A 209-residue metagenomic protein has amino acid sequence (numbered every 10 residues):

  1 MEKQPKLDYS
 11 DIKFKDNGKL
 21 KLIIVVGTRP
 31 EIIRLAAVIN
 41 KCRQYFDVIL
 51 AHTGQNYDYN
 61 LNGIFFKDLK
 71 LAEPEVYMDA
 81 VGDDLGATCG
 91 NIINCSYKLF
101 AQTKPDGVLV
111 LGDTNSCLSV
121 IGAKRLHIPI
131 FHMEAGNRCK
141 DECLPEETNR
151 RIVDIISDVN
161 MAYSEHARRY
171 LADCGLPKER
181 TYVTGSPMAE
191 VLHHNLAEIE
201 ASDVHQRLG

Functional and structural regions predicted by a protein language model:
E2-Q55: N-terminal subdomain of nucleotide-sugar transferases
E2-S10, Q55-N60, D79, I156-G209: A nucleotide-sugar donor-handling region in carbohydrate enzymes
D8, I23-V26, E31-V38, F65 (+1 more regions): Active-site and donor-binding regions of nucleotide-sugar-utilizing enzymes
F14, F100-Q102, G209: Glycine-rich helix-loop-beta junction characteristic of Rossmann-like nucleotide cofactor-binding loops
D16, C42-Q44, L71-P74, G175-P177: Short, structurally constrained coil/turn elements that cap an alpha-helix or connect an alpha-helix to the following
Y45-F46, K70, K104, H127 (+2 more regions): Glycine-centered loop/turn motif at secondary-structure junctions
D47-T88: Conserved nucleotide-sugar phosphate-binding/catalytic loop shared by glycosyltransferases and other
V48-I49, I130, T181: Hydrophobic anchor at the start of a short beta-strand that flanks the dinucleotide cofactor-binding loop
